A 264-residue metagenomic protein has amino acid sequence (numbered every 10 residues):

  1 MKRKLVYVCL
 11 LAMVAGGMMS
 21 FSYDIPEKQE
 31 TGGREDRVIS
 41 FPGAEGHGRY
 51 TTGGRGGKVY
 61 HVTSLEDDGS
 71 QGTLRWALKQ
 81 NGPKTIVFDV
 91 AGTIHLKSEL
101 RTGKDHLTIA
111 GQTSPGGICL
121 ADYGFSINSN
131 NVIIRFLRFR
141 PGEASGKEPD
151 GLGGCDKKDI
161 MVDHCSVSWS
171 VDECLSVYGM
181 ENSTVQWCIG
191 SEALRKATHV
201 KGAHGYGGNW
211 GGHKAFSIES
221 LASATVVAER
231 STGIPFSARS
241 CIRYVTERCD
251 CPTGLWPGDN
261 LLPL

Functional and structural regions predicted by a protein language model:
M1-C9: Bacterial N-terminal signal peptides that target proteins for export
V8, M18-S20, I109: Cleavable N-terminal signal peptides
M13-T31: Bacterial Sec-dependent signal peptides at the C-terminal "C-region" and cleavage site
I39-I86: Acidic Gly/Asp/Thr-rich repetitive segments characteristic of extracellular carbohydrate-active and adhesion proteins
H61, G151, C174: Conserved beta-strand positions that form and line the central face of beta-propeller blades
E66-D67, A91-T93, S114-P115: Acidic glycine-/aspartate-rich tracts in secreted/extracellular proteins
L74-G82, I94-T108, I118-R135, P141-K158 (+1 more regions): Extracellular beta-strand-rich solenoid/capping regions of secreted or surface-exposed proteins that bind or remodel
H106, G111-Q112, N130-P141, D156-W169 (+2 more regions): Right-handed parallel beta-helix
